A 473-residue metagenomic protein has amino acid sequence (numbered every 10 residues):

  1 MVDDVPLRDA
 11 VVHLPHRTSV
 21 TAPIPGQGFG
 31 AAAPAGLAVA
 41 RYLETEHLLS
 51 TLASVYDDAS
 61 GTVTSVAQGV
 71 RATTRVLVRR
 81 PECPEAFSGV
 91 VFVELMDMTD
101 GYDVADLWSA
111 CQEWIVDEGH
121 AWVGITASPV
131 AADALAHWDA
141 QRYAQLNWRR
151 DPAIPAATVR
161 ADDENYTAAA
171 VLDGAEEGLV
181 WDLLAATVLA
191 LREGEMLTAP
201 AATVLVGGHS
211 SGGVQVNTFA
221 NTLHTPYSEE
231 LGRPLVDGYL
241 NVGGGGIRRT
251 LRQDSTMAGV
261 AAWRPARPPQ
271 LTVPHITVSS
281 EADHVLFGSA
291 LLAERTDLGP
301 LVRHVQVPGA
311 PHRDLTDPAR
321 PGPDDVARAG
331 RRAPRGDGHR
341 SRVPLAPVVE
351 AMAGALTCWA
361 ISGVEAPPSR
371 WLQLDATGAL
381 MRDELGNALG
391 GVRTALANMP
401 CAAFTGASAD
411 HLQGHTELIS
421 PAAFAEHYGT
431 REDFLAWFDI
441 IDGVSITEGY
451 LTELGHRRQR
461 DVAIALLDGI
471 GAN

Functional and structural regions predicted by a protein language model:
M1-N473: C-terminal His-loop and adjacent cap/lid subdomain of alpha/beta-hydrolase
